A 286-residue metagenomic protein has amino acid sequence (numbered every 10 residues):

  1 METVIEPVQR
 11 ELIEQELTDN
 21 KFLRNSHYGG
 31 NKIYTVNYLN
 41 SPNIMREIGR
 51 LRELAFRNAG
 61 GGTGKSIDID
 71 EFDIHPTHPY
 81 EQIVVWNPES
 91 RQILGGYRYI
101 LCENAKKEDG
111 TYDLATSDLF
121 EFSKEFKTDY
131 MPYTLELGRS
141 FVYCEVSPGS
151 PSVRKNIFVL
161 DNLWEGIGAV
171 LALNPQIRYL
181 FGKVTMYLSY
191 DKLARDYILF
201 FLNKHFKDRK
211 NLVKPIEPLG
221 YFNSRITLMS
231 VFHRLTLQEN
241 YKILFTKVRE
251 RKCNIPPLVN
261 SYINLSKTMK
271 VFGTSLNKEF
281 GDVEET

Functional and structural regions predicted by a protein language model:
M1-L39: Conserved N-terminal entry element of GNAT/NAT acetyltransferase domains
T3, P7, Y38-G49, I157 (+2 more regions): Generic detection of long, well-ordered alpha-helical segments
N25-E71, P79-N104: Short amphipathic alpha-helix that is part of the acyltransferase structural core
S26-G29, Q92, Y130, L135 (+2 more regions): A generic structural signal for short, non-catalytic loop/turn and secondary-structure boundary residues
N43-R46, D191-L193, G281-T286: Short, solvent-exposed polar/charged micro-motifs at secondary-structure junctions
T63, N104-M269: Acyl-donor binding region in acyl/amide transferases
D73-V84, K107, M269, G281-T286: A short helix-loop-beta-strand connector motif used in the catalytic cores of GNAT acetyltransferases and, in some
F272-F280: Acidic carboxylate-rich catalytic motifs and surrounding loops in phosphoryl-/glycosyl-chemistry enzymes
